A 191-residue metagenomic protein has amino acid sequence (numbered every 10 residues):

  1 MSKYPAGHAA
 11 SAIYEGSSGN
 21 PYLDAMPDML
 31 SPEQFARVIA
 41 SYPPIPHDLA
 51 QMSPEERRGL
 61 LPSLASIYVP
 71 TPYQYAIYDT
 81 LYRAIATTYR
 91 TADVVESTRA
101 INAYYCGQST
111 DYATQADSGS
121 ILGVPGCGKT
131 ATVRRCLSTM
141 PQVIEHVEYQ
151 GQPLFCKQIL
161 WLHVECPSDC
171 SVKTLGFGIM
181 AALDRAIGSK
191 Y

Functional and structural regions predicted by a protein language model:
M1-T114: A short, basic N-terminal segment
R58-L61, T114-I121, K157-H163: Glycine-rich, often proline-containing surface loops adjacent to acidic residues and nearby aromatics that form
P72, A76, A116, A131 (+3 more regions): Charged, alpha-helix-enriched surfaces in structured cytosolic catalytic cores of large nucleotide-utilizing machines
T80, T132-T139, T174-A182: Alpha-helical scaffold elements adjacent to nucleotide-binding pockets in ATP/GTP-utilizing enzyme cores
Q108-R135: Walker A/P-loop nucleotide-binding motif
T139-Q152, R185-G188: Post-Walker A helix-loop "phosphate-sensing" segment adjacent to the P-loop in P-loop NTPases
E145-P167: Conserved catalytic segments around the Walker B and adjacent sensor/switch elements of P-loop NTPase domains
W161-S189: Conserved NTP-binding/hydrolysis module of P-loop NTPases
